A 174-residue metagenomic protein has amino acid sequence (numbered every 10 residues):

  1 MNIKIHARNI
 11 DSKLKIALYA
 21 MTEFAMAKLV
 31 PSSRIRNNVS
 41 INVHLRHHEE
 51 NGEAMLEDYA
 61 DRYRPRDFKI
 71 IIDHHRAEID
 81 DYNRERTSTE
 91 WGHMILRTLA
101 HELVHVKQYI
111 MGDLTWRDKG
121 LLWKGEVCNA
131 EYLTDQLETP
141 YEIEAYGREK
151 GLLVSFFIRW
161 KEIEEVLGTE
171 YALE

Functional and structural regions predicted by a protein language model:
N2, R8-I71: Auxiliary, metal-adjacent structural segments of Zn-dependent hydrolase domains
I3, E78-N83, E126-Y132: A short small-residue
A7-D11, S88-T89, H93, D135: Active-site oxyanion-binding pockets that recognize sulfate/phosphate
I16, H93-R97, H101, T139 (+1 more regions): A structural signal for well-ordered alpha-helical segments within the folded catalytic domains of diverse enzymes
A25, P31, E78, E90-W91 (+5 more regions): Catalytic phosphate/metal-binding cores of nucleic-acid and nucleotide-processing enzymes, i.e., regions that mediate
E50-H93, V106-I110: Active-site scaffold of zinc-dependent metalloenzymes
H93-R97, Y109-E142: Post-HEXXH active-site segment of zinc metalloproteases
E131-E174: Long, well-structured alpha-helical subdomains associated with metal-dependent extracellular/ecto-lumenal hydrolases
